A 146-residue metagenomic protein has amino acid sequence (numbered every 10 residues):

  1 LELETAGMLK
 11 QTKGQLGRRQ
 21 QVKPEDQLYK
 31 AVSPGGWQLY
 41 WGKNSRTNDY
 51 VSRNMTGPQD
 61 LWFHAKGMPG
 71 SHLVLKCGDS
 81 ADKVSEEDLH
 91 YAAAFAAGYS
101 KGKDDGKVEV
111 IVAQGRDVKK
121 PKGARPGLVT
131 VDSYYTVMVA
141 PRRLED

Functional and structural regions predicted by a protein language model:
L1-Q38: Coiled-coil termination/hinge junctions
Y29-W41, T47-D146: Phosphate-backbone binding interfaces of nucleic-acid-interacting proteins
